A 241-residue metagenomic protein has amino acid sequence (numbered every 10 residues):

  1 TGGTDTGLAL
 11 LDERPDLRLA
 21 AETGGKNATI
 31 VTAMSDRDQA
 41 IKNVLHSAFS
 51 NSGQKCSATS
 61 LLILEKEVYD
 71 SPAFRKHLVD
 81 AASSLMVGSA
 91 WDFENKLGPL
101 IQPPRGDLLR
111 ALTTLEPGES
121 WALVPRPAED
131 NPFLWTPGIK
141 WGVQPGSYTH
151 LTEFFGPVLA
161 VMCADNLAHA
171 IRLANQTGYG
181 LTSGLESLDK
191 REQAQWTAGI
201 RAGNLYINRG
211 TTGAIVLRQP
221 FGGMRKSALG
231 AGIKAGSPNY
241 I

Functional and structural regions predicted by a protein language model:
T1, G106-T113, D189, A235-I241: Proteins with a high burden of low-complexity, intrinsically disordered sequence enriched in S/T/G/P/A and R, requiring
G2-Q144, A168, I207: ALDH superfamily catalytic-core signature
I30, S35, K42, D80-V87 (+2 more regions): Conserved C-terminal structural/oligomerization subdomain of aldehyde/semialdehyde dehydrogenase
